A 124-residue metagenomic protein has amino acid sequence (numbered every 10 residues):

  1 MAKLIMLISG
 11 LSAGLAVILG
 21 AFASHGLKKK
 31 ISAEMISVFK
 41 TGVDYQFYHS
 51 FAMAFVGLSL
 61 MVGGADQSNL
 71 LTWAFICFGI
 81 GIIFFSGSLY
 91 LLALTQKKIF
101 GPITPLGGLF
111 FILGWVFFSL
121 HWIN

Functional and structural regions predicted by a protein language model:
M1-N124: Polytopic transmembrane helical bundles with strong interfacial aromatic enrichment
